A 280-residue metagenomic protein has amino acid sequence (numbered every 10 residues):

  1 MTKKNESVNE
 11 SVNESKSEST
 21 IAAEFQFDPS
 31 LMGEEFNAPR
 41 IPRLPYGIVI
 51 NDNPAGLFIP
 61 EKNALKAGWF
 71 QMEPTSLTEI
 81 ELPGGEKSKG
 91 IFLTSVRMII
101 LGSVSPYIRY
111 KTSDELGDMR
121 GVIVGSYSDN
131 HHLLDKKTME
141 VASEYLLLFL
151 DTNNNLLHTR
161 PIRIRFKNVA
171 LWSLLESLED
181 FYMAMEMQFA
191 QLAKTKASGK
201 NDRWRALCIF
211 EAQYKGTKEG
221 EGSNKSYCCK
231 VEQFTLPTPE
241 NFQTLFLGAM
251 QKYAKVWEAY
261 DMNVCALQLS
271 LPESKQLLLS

Functional and structural regions predicted by a protein language model:
T2-P161, G222-K225, T238, L279-S280: OB-fold ssDNA-binding interfaces and closely related basic DNA-contact patches used across DNA replication/repair
A23, S30, E176, D180-Q191 (+2 more regions): Polar/charged alpha-helical tracts
L77-T78, D180, C265: Amphipathic alpha-helical interaction segments
S143-P237: Extended serine/threonine-enriched, polar tracts that run as long, contiguous segments within proteins
K200-W204, Q213-L278: Accessory, usually C-terminal, subdomains that scaffold auxiliary metal cofactors
